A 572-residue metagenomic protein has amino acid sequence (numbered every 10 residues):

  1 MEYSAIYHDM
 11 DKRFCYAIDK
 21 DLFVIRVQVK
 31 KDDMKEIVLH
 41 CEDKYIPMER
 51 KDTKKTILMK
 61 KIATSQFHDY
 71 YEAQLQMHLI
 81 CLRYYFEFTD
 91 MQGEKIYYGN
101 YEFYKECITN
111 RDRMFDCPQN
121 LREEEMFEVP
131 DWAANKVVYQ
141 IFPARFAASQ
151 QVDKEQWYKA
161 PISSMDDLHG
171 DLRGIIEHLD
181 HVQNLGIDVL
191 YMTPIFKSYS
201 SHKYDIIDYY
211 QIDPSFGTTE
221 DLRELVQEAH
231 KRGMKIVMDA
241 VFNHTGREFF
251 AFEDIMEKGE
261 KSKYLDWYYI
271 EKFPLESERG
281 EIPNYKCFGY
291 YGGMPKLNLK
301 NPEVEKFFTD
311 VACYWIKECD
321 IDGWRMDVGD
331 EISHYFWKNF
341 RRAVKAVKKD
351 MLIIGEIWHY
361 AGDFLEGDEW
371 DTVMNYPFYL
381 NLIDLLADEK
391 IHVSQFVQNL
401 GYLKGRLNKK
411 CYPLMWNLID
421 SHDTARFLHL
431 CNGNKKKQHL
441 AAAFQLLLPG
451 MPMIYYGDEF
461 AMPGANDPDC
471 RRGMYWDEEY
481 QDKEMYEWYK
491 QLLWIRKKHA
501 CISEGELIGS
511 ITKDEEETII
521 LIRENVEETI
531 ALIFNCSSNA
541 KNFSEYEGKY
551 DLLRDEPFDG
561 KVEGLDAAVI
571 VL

Functional and structural regions predicted by a protein language model:
M1-V24, P47-V138, A148-S163, D167: The feature marks proteins involved in alpha-glucan
V24-R26, S510-Y546: Carbohydrate-binding surface patches
V27, I141, V182, M192 (+10 more regions): Conserved, mostly hydrophobic/aromatic
V29-K31, L82, F558-L572: C-terminal beta-strand-rich structural cap/linker in extracellular carbohydrate-active enzymes
K136, F142-D188, I195-E318, F340-A346 (+1 more regions): Substrate-binding/active-site clefts of carbohydrate-active enzymes
V137-Y139, L190-M192, I236-M238, W324 (+4 more regions): Hydrophobic faces of well-ordered beta-strands that scaffold small-molecule active sites in alpha/beta enzyme cores
A144, E366-D368, T372, P413-K435 (+1 more regions): Aromatic/acidic polysaccharide-binding cleft in carbohydrate-active enzymes
V226-M234, F249-G259, K317, D327-K410 (+3 more regions): Active-site-proximal helices and loops of the catalytic beta/alpha 8
